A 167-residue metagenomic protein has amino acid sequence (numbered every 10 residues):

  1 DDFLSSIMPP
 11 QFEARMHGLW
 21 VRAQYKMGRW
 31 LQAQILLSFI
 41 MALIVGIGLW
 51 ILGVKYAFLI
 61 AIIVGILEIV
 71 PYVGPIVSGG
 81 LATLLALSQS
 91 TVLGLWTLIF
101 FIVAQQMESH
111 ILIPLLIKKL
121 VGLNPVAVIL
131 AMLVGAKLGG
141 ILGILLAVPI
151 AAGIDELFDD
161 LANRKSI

Functional and structural regions predicted by a protein language model:
D1-L87, T91-T97: Alpha-helical transmembrane segments and their immediate interhelical loop/hinge regions in multi-pass membrane
G94-I167: Hydrophobic alpha-helical transmembrane segments of membrane transport and translocation systems, primarily multi-pass
